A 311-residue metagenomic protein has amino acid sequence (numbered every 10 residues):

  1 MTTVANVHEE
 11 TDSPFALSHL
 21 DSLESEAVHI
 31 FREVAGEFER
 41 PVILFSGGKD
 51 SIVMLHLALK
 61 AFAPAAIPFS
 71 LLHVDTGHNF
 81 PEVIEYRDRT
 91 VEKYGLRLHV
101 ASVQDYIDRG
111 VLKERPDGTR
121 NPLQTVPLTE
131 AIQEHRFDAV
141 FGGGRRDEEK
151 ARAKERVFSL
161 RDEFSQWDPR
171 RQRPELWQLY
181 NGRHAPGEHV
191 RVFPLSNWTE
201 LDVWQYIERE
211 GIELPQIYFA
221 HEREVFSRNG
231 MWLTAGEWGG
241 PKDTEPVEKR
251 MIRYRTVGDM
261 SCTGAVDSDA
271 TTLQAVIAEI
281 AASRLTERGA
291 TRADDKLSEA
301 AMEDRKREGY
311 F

Functional and structural regions predicted by a protein language model:
T2-F311: Nucleotide-activated chemistry modules centered on ATP-dependent adenylation/adenylyltransferase
